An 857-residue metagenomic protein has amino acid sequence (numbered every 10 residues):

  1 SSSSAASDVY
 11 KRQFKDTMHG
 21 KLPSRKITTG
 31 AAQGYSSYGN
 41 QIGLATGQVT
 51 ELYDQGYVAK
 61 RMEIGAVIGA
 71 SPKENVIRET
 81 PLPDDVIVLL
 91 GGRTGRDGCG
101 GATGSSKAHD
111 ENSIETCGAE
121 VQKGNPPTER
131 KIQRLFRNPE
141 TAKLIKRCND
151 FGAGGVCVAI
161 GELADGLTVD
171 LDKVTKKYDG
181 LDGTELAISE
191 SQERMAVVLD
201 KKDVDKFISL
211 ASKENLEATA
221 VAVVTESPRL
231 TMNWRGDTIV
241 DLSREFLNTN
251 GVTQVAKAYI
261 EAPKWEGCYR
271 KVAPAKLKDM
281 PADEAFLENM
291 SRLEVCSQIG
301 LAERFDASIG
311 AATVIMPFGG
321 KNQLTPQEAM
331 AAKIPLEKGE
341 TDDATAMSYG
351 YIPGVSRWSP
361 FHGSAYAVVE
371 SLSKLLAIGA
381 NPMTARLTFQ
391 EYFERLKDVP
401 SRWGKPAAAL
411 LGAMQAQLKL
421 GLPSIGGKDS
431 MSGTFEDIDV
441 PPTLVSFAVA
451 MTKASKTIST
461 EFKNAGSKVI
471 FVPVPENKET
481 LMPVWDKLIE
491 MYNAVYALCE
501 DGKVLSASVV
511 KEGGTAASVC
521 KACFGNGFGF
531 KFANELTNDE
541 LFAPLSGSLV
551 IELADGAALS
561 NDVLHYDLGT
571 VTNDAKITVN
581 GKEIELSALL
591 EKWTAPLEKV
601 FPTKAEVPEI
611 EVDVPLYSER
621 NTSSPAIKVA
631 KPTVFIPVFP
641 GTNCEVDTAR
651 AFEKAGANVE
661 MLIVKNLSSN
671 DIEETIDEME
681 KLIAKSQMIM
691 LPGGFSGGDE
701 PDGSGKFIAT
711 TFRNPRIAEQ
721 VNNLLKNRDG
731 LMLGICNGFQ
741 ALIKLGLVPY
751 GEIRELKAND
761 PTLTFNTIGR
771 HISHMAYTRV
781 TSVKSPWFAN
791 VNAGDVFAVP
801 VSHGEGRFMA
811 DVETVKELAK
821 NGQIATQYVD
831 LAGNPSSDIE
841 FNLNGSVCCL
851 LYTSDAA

Functional and structural regions predicted by a protein language model:
S1-G697, T711-N722, V847, S854: Glycine/proline-enriched, intrinsically flexible loops and inter-domain linkers
E51-Y53, R93-R96, K202-D203, E476 (+7 more regions): Short acidic/polar capping segments at secondary-structure boundaries
V86-V88, K468, L725, L731-I735 (+3 more regions): Hydrophobic, aliphatic-enriched repeat segments that assemble into extended interaction scaffolds in large eukaryotic
L199, L553-D555, G734, S802 (+1 more regions): A conserved hydrophobic position in a structured secondary element of the catalytic/binding core that shapes
D343, G466, K631, D729 (+2 more regions): A structure-centric signal for secondary-structure junctions around beta-strands
L568, E673-E674, E678-M679, N722-L725 (+1 more regions): Amide-donor transfer/coupling interface in amidating biosynthetic enzymes
P692, S696-P786: Cysteine-nucleophile active-site neighborhood
